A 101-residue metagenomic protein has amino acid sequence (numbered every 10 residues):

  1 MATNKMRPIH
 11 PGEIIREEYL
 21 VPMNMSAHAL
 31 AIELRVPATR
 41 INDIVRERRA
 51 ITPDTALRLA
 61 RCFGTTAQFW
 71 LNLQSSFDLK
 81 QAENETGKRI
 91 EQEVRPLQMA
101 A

Functional and structural regions predicted by a protein language model:
A2-M25: A short, Lys/Arg-rich alpha-helix, primarily the initiator
N24-D43: Short alpha-helical DNA-recognition segment
P37, R48, F63, Q74-F77: The DNA-recognition helices of helix-turn-helix-type DNA-binding domains
R48-R61: Short, basic-rich loop-to-helix N-cap that marks the start of a DNA-contacting helix
L71-A101: Short, charged recognition helix plus adjacent turn of helix-turn-helix-like nucleic-acid-binding domains
